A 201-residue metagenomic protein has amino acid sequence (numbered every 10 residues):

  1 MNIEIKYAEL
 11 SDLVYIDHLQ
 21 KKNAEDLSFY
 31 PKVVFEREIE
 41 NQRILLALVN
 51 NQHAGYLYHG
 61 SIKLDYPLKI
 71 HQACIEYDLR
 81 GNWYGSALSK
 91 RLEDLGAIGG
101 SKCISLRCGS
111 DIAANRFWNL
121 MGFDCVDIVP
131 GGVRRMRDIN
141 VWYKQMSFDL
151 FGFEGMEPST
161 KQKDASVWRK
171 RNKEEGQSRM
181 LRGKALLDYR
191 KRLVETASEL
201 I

Functional and structural regions predicted by a protein language model:
N2-E4: Extreme N-terminal starter segment of soluble prokaryotic enzymes
Y7-H71, E76-D78, S89, S166 (+1 more regions): Acetyl-CoA-dependent GNAT
K69, G100-K102, G122: Short loop/turn motifs at secondary-structure junctions
I75, G81-D94, L120: Conserved acetyl-CoA-binding loop-helix of GNAT-fold acetyltransferases
G96-G109: Conserved GNAT acetyl-CoA-binding A-motif
S105-R107, N119, D124-W142: Conserved catalytic-core motifs of GNAT/GCN5-like acyltransferases
D111, G131-I201: C-terminal "cap" of GNAT-fold acetyltransferases
A114: Helix-turn-helix
